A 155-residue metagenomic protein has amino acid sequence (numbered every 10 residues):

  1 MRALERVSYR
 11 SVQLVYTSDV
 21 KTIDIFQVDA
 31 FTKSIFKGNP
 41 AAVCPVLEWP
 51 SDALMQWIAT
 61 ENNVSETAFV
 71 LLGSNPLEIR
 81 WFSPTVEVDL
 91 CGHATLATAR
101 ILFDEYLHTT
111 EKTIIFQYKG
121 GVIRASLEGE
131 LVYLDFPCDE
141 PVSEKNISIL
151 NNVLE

Functional and structural regions predicted by a protein language model:
D19-F36: N-terminal, positively charged, Ser/Thr/Ala/Gly-biased leader segments that form transit/presequence-like amphipathic
S34-C44: Generic N-terminal amphipathic, Lys/Arg-enriched alpha-helix
V43-V46, V70-L71: Short beta-strand-to-turn element immediately C-terminal to the catalytic PLP-Schiff-base lysine in fold type I
L54-V88: Anion-binding (especially nucleotide phosphate/pyrophosphate-binding) glycine-rich loop and adjoining beta-alpha core
P76, F82-E155: Acidic, low-complexity central loop/insert segments
